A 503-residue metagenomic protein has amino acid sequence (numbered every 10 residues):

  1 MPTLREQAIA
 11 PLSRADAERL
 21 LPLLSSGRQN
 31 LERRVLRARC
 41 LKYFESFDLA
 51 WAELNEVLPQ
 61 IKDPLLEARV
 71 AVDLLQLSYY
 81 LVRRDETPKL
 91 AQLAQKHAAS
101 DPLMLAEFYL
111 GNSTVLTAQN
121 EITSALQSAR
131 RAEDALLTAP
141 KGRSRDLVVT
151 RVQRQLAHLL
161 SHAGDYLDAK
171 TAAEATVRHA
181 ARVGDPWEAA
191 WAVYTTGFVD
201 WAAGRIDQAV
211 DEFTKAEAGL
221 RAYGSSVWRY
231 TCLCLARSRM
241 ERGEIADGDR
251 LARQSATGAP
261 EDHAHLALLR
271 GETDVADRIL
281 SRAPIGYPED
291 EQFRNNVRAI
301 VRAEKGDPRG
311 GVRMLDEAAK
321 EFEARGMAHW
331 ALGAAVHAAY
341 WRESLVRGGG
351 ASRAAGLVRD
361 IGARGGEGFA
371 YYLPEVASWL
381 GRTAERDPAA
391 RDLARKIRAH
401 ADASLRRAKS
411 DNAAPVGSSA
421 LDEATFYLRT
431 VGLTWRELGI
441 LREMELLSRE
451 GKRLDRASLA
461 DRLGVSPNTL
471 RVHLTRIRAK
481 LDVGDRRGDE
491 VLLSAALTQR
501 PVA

Functional and structural regions predicted by a protein language model:
M1-I9, S26-E32, Q60-E67, L103 (+4 more regions): Intrinsically disordered, charged and Pro/Gly-enriched terminal/linker segments that flank large helical-solenoid
T3-S13, E32-S46, A68-R83, M104-I122 (+7 more regions): Tandem amphipathic alpha-helical repeat scaffolds
A8-P22, L41-N55, S78-L93, E121-L136 (+6 more regions): Helix-turn-helix repeat elements of alpha-solenoid scaffolds
L24-R28, L58-E67, Q95-L105, A135-D146 (+3 more regions): Flexible helix-coil transition and linker loops at the boundaries of alpha-helical arrays
V57, G197-S226, Y230-V416: Helix-coil-helix junctions within alpha-helical repeat/solenoid scaffolds
S128-C232: Internal metal/ion-chelating core segments
P415-T475, K480, A496-A503: Helix-turn-helix DNA-binding segment
D485-R500: Short, basic, alpha-helical segments at the C-terminal edge of helix-turn-helix-like DNA-binding modules
